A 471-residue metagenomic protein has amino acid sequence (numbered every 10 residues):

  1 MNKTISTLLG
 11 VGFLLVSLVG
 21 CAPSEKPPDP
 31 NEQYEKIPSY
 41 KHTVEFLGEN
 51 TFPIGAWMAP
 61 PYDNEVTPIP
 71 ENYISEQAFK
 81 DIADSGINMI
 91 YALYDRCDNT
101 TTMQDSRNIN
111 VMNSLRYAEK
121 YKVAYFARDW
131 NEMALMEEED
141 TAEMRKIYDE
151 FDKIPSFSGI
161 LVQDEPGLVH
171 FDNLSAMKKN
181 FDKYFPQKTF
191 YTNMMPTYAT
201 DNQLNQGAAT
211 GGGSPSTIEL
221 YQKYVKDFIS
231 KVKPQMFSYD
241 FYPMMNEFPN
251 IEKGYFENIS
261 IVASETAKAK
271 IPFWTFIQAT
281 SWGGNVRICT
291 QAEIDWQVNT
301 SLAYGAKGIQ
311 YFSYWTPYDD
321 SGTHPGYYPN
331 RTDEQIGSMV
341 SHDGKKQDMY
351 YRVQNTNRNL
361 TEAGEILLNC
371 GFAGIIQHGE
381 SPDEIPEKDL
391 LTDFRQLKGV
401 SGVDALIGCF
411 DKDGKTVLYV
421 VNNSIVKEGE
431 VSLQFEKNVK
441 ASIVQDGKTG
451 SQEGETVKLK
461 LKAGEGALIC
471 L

Functional and structural regions predicted by a protein language model:
M1-L9: Bacterial N-terminal signal peptides that target proteins for export
V19-G20: C-terminal motif of bacterial Sec signal peptides marking the signal peptidase cleavage site
P23: Short, conserved catalytic or interaction motifs in soluble domains
P27-N438, Q445-L471: Glycan-processing catalytic domains of CAZymes
